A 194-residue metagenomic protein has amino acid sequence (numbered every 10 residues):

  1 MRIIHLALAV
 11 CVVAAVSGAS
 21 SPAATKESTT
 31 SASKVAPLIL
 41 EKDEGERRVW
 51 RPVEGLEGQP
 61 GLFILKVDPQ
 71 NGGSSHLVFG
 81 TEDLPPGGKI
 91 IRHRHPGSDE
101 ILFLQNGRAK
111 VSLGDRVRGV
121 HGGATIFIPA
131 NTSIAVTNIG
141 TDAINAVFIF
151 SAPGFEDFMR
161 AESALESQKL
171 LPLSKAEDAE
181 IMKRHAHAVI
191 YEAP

Functional and structural regions predicted by a protein language model:
M1-H5: Positively charged n-region of N-terminal signal peptides that target proteins for export
A7-A15: Bacterial N-terminal signal peptides
S21-H76, A164-P194: A short, N-terminal "cap"/entry segment at the start of jelly-roll beta-barrel domains of the cupin/DSBH fold
F63-V67, G80-H95: Conserved short histidine dyad/triad with adjacent acidic residue
S74, K110, A130-E156: Ligand-binding loop in jelly-roll beta-barrel domains
P86, G97-A109, G114: Glycine- and acidic-residue-biased ligand/ion/polar-headgroup-sensing regions
D115-N131: Short acidic-glycine-tyrosine-enriched beta hairpin
